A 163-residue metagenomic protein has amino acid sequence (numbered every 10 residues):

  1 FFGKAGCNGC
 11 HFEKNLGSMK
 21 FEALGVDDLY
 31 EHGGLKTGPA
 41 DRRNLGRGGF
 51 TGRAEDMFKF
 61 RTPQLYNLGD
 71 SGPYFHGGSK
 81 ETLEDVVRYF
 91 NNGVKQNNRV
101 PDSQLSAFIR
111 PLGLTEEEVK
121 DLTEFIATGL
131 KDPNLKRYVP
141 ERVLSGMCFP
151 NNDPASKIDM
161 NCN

Functional and structural regions predicted by a protein language model:
F1-Y89, V94-P101, R137-N163: Short glycine/threonine-rich turn/loop motifs
F58-S71, H76, L112-P133: C-terminal substrate/ligand-recognition segments
V87-L112, E117-T123: Active-site pocket scaffolds in enzymes
